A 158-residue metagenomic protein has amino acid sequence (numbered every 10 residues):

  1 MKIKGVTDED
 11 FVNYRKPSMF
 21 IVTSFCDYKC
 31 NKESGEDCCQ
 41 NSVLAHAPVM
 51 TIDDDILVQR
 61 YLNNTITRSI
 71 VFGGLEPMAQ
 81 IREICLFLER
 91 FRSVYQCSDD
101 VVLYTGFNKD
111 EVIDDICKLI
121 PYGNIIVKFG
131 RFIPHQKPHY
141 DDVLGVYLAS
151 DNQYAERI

Functional and structural regions predicted by a protein language model:
K2, V6-R15, L62-T65, Y95-I158: Auxiliary Fe-S-binding modules of radical SAM enzymes
F11-I52: Canonical Radical SAM [4Fe-4S] cluster-binding loop centered on the CxxxCxxC motif and its immediate flanking residues
M19, D37, D55, L86-L88 (+2 more regions): Generic preference for flexible, low-structure residues
V22, S69-G74, V102-Y104: Short, conserved beta-strand edge motifs with alternating hydrophobic and charged residues
V22-S24, N41, E89-R92, P121-Y122 (+1 more regions): Short, low-complexity, polar/charged sequence segments that are solvent-exposed and flexible
C26, P77, F132-I133: Short glycine-rich anion-binding loops that position phosphate/pyrophosphate groups of nucleotides and phosphorylated
L44-Q59, M78-P121: Canonical radical SAM enzyme core domain
I66-F91, P138-Y140, L144, R157: Conserved glycine-rich "GG(E/T)P / GGGxP" loop and the immediately following alpha-helix in the radical SAM core
